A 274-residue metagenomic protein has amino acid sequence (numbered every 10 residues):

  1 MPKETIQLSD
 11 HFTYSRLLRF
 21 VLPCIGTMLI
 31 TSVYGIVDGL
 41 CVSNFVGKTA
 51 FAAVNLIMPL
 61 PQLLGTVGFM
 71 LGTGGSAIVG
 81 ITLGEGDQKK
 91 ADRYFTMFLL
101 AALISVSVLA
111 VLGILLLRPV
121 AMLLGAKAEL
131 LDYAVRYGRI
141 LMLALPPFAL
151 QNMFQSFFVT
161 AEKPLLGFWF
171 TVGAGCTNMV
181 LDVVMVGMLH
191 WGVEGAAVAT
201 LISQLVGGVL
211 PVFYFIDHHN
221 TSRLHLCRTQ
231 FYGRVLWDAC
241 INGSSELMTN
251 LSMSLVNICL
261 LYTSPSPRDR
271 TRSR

Functional and structural regions predicted by a protein language model:
M1-V21, V79-P146, M188-G243: Short alpha-helical transmembrane segments in multi-pass integral membrane proteins
Y14-V33, L60, L64-V67, L143 (+2 more regions): Residue-level signal for short hydrophobic patches within transmembrane helices of multi-pass membrane transporters
T27, S105, L109, N178 (+3 more regions): Alpha-helical transmembrane segments of multipass membrane proteins
V37-C41, V256-L260: Hydrophobic/aromatic end-of-helix segments at the C-terminal termini of transmembrane alpha-helices
V42-Q62, E129-Y133, V193-E194, V235-N242 (+2 more regions): Interfacial/gating helices of multi-pass transporter permease domains
F51-V111, F148-G167, L261-S264: Small-residue-rich hydrophobic transmembrane alpha-helices
G72, I140-V159, G167-N178, A196-P211: Short runs within selected transmembrane alpha-helices of multi-pass transporters and secretion channels
Y262-R274: Single conserved hydrophobic/aromatic residue that forms the stacking wall/gate of nucleotide- or nucleobase-binding
